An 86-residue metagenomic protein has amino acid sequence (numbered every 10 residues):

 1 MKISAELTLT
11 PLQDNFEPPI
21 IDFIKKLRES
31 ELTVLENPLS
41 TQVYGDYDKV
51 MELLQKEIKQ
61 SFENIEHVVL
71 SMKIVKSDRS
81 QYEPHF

Functional and structural regions predicted by a protein language model:
M1-F86: Charge-rich, low-complexity N-terminal segments
